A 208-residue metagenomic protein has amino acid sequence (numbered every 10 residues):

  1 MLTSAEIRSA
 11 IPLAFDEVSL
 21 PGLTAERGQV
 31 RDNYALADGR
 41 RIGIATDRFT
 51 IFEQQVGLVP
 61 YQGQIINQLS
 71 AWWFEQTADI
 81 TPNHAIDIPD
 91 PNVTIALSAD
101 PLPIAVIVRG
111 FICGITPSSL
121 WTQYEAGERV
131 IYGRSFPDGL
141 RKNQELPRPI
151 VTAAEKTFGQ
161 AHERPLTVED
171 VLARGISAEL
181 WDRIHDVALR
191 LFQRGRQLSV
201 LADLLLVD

Functional and structural regions predicted by a protein language model:
M1-I7, A173-R174, E179: Short, compositionally biased leader-like segments
L2-T157: Active-site loop/lid in soluble adenylation, ligation, and acyl-transfer enzymes
R31-D32, L205-D208: Short acidic loop-to-beta-strand element that houses the catalytic metal-binding Asp/Glu of nuclease active sites
L146-S177: A short mid-domain helix/strand-loop element embedded in enzyme catalytic domains that forms or borders the active-site
R174-L205: A long amphipathic alpha-helix within ATP-dependent nucleotide-binding catalytic cores
